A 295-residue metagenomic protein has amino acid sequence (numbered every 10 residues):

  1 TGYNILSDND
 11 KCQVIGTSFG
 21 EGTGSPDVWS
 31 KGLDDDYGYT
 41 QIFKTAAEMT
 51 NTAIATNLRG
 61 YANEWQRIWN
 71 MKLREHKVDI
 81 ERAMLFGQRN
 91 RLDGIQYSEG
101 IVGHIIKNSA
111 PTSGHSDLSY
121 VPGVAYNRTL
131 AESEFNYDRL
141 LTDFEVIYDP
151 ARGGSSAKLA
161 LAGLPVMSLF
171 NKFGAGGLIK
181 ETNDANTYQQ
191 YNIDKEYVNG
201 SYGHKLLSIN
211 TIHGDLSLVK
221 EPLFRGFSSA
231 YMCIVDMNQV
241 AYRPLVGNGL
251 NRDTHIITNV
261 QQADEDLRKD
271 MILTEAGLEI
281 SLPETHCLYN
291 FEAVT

Functional and structural regions predicted by a protein language model:
T1-L206, T211, D215-T295: Flexible, glycine/threonine- and acidic-rich loop/arm segments that mediate assembly and lattice contacts in viral
